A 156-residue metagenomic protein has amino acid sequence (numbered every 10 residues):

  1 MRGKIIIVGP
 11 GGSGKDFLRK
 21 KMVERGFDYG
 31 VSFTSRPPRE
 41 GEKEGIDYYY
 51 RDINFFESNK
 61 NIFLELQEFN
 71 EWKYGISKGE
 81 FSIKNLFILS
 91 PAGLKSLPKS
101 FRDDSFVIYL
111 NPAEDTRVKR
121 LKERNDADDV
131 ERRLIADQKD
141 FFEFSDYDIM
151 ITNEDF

Functional and structural regions predicted by a protein language model:
I7: Hydrophobic anchor at the beta1->P-loop junction of P-loop NTPases
P10: P-loop (Walker A) phosphate-binding loop of NTP-binding proteins
K15-D16: Walker A/P-loop
R19-K20: The feature captures the helix immediately C-terminal to the Walker
E24-V31: Post-Walker A helix-loop "phosphate-sensing" segment adjacent to the P-loop in P-loop NTPases
S32-A92: ATP-dependent small-molecule kinase phosphotransfer cores that center on conserved nucleotide phosphate-binding segments
L86-S90, S100-R124: Conserved phosphate-donor/acceptor-positioning beta-strand/loop module used by diverse small-molecule
N125-F156: Small-molecule kinase domains that catalyze NTP-dependent phosphoryl transfer to phosphate-bearing small molecules
